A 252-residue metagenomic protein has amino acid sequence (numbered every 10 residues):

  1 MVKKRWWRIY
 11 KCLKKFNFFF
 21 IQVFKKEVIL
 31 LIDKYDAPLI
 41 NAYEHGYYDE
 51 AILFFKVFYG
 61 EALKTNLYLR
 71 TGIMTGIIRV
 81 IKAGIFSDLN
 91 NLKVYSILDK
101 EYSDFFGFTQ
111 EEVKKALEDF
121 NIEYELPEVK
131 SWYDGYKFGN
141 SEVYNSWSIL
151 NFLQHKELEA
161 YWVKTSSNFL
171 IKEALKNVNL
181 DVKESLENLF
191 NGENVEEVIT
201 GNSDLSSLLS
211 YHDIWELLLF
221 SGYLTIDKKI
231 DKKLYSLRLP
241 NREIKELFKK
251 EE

Functional and structural regions predicted by a protein language model:
M1-E252: Phosphate-binding site recognition
